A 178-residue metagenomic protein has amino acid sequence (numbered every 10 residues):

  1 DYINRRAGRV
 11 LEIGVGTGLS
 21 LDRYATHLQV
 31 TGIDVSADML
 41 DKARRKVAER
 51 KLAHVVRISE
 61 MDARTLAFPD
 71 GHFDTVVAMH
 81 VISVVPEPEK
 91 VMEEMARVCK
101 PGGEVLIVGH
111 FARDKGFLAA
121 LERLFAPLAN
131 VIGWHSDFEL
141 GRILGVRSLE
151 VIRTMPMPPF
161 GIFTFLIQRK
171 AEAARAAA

Functional and structural regions predicted by a protein language model:
D1-R9, L19: Conserved alpha-helix/loop element of class I SAM-dependent methyltransferases that forms part of the SAM/SAH-binding
L11-I13, T17-T65: Class I SAM-dependent methyltransferase SAM/SAH-binding core
Q29, G102-E104: Short glycine-centered segments of the SAM/dcSAM-binding site in methyltransferase folds
R64-V76: A short acidic, Gly/Pro-enriched loop at the edge of an enzyme's catalytic core that lines a small-molecule cofactor
T75-E87: A short SAM/SAH-binding and catalytic strip from SAM-dependent methyltransferases
E89-P101: A short glycine-rich, Lys/Arg-flanked "PGG" loop and its adjoining helix->strand segment in the class I
L106-T164: C-terminal alpha-helical "lid/dimerization" subdomain adjacent to the S-adenosyl-L-methionine
F165-A178: C-terminal lobe and adjacent flexible extensions of AdoMet/dcAdoMet transferase-like proteins
